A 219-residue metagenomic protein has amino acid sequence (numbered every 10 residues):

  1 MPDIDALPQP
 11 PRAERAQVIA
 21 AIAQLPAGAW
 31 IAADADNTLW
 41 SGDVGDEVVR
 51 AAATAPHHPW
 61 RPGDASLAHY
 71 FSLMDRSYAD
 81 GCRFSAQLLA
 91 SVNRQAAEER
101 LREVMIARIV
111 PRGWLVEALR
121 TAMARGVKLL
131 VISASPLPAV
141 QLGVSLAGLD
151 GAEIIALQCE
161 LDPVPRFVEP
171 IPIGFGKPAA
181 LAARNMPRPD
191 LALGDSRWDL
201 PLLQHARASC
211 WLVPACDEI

Functional and structural regions predicted by a protein language model:
P2-A33, R100-I219: C-terminal cap/substrate-recognition subdomain and adjoining C-terminal extension of metal-dependent phosphatase-like
A33-D34, R83: A generic, residue-level signal for flexible/boundary positions that often mark functional hotspots
T38-W40: Hydrophobic "anchor" residues
G42-M123, K128: A metal-dependent, Asp-based hydrolase signature
